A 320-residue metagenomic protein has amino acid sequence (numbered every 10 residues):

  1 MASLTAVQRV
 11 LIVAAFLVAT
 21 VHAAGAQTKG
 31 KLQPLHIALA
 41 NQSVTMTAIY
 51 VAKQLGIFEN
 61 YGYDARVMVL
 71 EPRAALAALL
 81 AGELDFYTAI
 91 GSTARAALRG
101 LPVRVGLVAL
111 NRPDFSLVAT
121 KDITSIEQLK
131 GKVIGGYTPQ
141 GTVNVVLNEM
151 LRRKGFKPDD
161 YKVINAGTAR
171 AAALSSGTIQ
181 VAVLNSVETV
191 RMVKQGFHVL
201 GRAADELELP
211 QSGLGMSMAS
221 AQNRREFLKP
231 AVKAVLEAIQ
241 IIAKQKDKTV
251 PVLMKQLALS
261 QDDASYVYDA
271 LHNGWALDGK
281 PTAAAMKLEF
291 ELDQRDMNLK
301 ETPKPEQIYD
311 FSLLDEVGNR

Functional and structural regions predicted by a protein language model:
M1-L11: Bacterial N-terminal signal peptides that target proteins for export
R9-V21: Bacterial N-terminal signal peptides
H22-A26: Sec/Tat signal peptide C-region and signal peptidase I cleavage site
Q27-N165, A171-S176, Q180-S186, F197-R202 (+1 more regions): Short, glycine-/small- and polar/acidic-enriched structural segments that line small-molecule recognition paths
G91-S92, A169-L257: Pocket-lining segment of extracytoplasmic ligand-binding domains
N223-E301: Secondary-structure end/capping motifs
Q294-R320: Conserved C-terminal helix/tail region of periplasmic/extracytoplasmic solute-binding proteins
